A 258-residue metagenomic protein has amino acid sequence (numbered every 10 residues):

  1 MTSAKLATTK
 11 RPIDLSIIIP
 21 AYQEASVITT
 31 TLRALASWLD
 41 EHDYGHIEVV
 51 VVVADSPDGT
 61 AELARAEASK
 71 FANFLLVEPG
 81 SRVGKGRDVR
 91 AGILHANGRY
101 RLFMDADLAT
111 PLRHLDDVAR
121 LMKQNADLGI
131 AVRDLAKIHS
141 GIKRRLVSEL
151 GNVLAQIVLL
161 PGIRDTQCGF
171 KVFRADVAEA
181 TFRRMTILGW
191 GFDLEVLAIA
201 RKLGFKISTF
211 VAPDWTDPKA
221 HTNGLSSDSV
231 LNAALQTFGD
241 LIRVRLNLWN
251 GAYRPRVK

Functional and structural regions predicted by a protein language model:
M1-D14, L160, R184-K258: Hydrophobic helical membrane-anchoring modules
M1-S37: N-proximal low-complexity "stem/linker" segments adjacent to membrane-targeting elements
S26-T30, D58-E67: Acidic helix N-cap motif at the loop->helix transition within catalytic regions of sugar-transfer enzymes
A34-H46: Short, acidic, metal-binding catalytic loop of nucleotide-sugar glycosyltransferases
D43-S56, V77-P79: Short beta-strand/loop segment that forms part of the nucleotide-sugar
V53-A61, L108: A conserved acidic beta->alpha catalytic loop
P79-H95, Y100, L112-W190, D217-D228 (+1 more regions): Acceptor/aglycone-binding surface of glycosyltransferases and processive sugar-polymer synthases
